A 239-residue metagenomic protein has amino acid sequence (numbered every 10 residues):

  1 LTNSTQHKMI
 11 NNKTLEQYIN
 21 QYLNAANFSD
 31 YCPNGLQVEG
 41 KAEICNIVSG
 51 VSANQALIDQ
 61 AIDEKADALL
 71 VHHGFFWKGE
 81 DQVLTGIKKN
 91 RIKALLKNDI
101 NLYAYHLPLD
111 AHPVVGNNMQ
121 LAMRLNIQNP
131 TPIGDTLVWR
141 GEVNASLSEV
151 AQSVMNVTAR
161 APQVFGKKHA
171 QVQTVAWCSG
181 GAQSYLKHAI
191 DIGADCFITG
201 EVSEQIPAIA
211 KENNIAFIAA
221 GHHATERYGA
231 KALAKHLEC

Functional and structural regions predicted by a protein language model:
L1-K8: N-terminal amphipathic/basic-hydrophobic helices that include classical n-h-c signal peptides and signal-anchor
M9-C239: Active-site catalytic microenvironments in core metabolic enzymes, especially phosphate/sugar-handling
